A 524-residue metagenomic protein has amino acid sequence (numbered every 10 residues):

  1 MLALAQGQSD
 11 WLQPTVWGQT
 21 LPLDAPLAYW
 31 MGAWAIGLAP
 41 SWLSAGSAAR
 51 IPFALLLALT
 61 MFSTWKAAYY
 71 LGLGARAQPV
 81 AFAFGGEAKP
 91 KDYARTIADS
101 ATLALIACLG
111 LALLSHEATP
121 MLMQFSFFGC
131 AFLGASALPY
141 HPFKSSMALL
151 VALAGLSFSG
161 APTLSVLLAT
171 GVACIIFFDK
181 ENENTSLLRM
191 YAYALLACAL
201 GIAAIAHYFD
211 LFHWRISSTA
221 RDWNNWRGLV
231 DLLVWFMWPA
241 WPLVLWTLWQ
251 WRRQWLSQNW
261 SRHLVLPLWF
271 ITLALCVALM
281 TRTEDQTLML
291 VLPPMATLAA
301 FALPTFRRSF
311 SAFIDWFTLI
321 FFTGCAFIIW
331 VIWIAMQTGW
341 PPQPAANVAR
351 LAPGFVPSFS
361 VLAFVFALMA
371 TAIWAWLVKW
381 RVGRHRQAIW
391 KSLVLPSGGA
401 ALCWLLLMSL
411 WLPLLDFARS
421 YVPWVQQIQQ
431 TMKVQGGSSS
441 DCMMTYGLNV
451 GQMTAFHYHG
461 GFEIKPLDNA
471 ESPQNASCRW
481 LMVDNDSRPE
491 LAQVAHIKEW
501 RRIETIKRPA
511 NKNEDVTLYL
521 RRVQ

Functional and structural regions predicted by a protein language model:
M1-T20, P26-L27, W34: Extracytosolic helix-loop segments that constitute the early lumenal/periplasmic catalytic or substrate-binding loops
W17-G18, S47-A54, L114, A118 (+2 more regions): Hydrophobic alpha-helical transmembrane segments of multi-pass small-molecule transporters/permeases
Y29, A33, F62-K66, L113 (+3 more regions): Transmembrane alpha-helix boundary and packing residues in multipass membrane permease domains and related
M31-I51: Juxtamembrane segments of multi-pass membrane glycosylation machinery that transfer sugars from lipid-linked donors
S44-A48, P52, Y93-S100, A388 (+1 more regions): Membrane-interface starts of transmembrane alpha-helices
G46, A83-Y93, L103-L122: Aromatic- and kink-enriched transmembrane "portal" helix at the membrane-lumen/periplasm boundary that abuts
I51-K89, I106-A107, C130: Transmembrane-helix motifs of polytopic, lipid-linked glycan transferases
T119-M121, L138-Q524: Membrane-embedded architecture of ER/inner-membrane glycosylation machinery
